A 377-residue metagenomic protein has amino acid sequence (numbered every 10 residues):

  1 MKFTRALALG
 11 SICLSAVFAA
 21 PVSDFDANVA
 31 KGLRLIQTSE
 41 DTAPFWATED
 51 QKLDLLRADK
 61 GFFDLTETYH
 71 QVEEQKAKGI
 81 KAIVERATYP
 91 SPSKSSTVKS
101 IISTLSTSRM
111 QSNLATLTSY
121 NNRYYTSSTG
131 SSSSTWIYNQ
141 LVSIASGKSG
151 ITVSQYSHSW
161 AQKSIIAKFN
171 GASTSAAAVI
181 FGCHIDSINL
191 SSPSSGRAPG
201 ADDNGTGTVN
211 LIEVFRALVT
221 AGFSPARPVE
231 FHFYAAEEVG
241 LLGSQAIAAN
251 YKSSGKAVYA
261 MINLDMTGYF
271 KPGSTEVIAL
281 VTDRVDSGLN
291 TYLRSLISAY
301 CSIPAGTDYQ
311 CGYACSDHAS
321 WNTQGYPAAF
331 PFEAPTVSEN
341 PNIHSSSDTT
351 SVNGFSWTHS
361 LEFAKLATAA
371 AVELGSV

Functional and structural regions predicted by a protein language model:
M1-P21: Fungal secretory targeting signals
F18-R86: Primarily auto-inhibitory N-terminal propeptides
Y69-S127: N-terminal hydrophobic or amphipathic helices/low-complexity stretches enriched in small/hydrophobic/Pro/Gly
S96-L105, S119-T129, I151-Q155, P193-N204 (+5 more regions): Second-shell loop/turn segments in exported
S112-N170: A non-catalytic alpha/beta surface segment that caps or lines the substrate-entry region of metallo-dependent hydrolase
N122-Y125, H158-Q162, G171-S175, I185-N189 (+8 more regions): Solvent-exposed loop/turn segments at secondary-structure junctions within structured extracellular/periplasmic domains
A161-S164, S195-G288, D317: Acidic/histidine-rich catalytic neighborhood of metal-dependent amide-processing enzymes
F270-V377: Active-site-adjacent substrate-binding region of metalloamidase/peptidase-like peptide-processing proteins
